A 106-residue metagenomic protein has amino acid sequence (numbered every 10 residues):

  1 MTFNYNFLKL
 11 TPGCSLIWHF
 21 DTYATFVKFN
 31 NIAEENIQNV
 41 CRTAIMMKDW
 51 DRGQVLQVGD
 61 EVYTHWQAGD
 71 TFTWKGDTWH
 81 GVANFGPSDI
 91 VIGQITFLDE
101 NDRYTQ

Functional and structural regions predicted by a protein language model:
M1-T73: Catalytic core of non-heme Fe(II) oxygenases with the double-stranded beta-helix
D49-Q106: Catalytic core of Fe(II)/2-oxoglutarate
